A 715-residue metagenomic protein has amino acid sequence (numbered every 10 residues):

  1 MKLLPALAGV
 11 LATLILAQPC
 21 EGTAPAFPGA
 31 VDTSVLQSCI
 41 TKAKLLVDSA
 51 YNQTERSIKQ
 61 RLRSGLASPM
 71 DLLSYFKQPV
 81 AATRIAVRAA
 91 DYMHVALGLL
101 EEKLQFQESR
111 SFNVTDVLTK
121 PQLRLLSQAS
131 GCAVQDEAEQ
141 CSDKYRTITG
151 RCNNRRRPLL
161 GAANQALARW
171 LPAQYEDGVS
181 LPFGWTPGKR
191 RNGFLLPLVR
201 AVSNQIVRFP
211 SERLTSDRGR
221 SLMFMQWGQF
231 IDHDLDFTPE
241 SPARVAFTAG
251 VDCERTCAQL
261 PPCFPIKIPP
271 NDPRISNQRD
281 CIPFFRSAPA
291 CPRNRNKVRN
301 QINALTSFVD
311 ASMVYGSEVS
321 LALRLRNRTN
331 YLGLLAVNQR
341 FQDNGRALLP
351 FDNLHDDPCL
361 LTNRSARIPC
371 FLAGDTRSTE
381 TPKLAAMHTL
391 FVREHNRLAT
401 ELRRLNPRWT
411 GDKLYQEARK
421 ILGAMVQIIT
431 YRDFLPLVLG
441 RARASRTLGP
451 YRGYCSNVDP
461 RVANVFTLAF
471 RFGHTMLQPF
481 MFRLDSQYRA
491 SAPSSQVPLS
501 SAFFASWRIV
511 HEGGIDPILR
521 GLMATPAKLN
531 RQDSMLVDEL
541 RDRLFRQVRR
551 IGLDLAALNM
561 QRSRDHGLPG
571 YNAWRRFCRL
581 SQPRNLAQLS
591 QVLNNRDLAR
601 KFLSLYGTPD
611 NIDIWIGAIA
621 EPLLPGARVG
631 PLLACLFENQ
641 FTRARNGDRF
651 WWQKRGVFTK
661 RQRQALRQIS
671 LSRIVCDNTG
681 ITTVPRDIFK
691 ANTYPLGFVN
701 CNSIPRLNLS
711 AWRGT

Functional and structural regions predicted by a protein language model:
K2-L4, G9-P382, R393, T400 (+1 more regions): Terminal regions of secretory-pathway proteins
